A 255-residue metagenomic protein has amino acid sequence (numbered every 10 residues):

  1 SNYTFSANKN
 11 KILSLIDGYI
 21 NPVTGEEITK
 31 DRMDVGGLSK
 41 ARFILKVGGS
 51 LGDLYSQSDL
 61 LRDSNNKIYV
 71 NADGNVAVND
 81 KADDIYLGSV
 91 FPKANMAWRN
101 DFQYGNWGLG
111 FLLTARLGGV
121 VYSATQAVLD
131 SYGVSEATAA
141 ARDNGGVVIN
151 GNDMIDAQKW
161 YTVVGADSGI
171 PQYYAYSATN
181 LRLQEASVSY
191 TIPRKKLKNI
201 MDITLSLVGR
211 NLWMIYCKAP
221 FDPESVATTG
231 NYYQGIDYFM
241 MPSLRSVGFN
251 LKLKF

Functional and structural regions predicted by a protein language model:
S1, F5, W98, Y104 (+3 more regions): Transmembrane beta-strands of outer-membrane beta-barrel proteins
S1-V90, K218: Conserved small-residue
F5-K11, Y104-N106, A115-G119, E185 (+3 more regions): Transmembrane beta-strands of outer-membrane beta-barrel pores
K9-I16, K67, G118-A124, V134-S135 (+1 more regions): Outer-membrane beta-barrel proteins
G25-Y55, A139, N144, N150-N152 (+2 more regions): C-terminal beta-signal and terminal closure region of outer-membrane beta-barrel proteins
D53, R116-R210: Extracytoplasmic gating/loop element in the C-terminal half of outer-membrane beta-barrel translocons and assembly
D83-Y86, P171-A175, Q234-F239: Extracellular loop and loop/strand-boundary signature of outer-membrane beta-barrel proteins
P92-M96, T179-Q184, M201, S243-V247: Residues that define the transmembrane beta-barrel architecture of outer-membrane proteins
